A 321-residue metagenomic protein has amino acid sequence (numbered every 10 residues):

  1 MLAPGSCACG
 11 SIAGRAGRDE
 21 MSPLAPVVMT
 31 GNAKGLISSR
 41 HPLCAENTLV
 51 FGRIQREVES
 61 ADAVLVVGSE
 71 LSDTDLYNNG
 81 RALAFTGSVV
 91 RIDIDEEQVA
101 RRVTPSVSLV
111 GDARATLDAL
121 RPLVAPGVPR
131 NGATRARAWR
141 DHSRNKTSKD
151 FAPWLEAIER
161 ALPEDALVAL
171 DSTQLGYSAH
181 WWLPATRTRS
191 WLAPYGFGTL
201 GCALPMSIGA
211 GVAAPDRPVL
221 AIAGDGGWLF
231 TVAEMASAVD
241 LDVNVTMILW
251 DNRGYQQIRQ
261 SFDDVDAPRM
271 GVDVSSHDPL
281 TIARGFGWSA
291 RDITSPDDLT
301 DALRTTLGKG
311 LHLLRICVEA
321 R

Functional and structural regions predicted by a protein language model:
M1-L2, V27-M29, V66, R91 (+3 more regions): Structural beta-sheet core signal
G5-A8, A33, S69-S72, T173-L175 (+3 more regions): Short glycine-rich anion-binding loops that position phosphate/pyrophosphate groups of nucleotides and phosphorylated
G5-V90, T186-R217, L229-A233, D264 (+2 more regions): Glycine-rich, anion-gripping cofactor-binding loops and their flanking helix/strand elements in enzyme active sites
S6-G14, F51-V58, L109, A113 (+6 more regions): Generic structural signal for well-ordered, non-membrane alpha-helical segments in soluble metabolic enzymes
G17, T134-P205, A210-D216: Active-site diphosphate/adenylate-binding microenvironment
Q55-S60, A100-R102, S108-V110, L117 (+1 more regions): Thiamine diphosphate
D62, S106, A166: Conserved acidic residues
G68-S72, P122-N131: A charged, well-structured terminal subsegment
